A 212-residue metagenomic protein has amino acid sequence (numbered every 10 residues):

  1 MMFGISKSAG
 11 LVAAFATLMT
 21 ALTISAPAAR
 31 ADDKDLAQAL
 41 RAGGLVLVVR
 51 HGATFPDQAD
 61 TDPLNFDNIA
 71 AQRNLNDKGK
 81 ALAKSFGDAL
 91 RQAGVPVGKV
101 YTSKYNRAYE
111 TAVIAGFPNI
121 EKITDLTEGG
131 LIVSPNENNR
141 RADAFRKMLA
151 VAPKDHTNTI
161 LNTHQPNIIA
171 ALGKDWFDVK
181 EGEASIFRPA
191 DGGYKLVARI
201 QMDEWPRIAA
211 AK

Functional and structural regions predicted by a protein language model:
M1-A16: Bacterial N-terminal signal peptides that target proteins for export
L18-A28: C-terminal segment of classical bacterial N-terminal signal peptides
D32-T124, G129-V133, R141, D175-S185 (+2 more regions): Active-site-proximal alpha-helix that buttresses catalytic centers in soluble enzyme cores
G44-V46, K154-T163: Generic beta-sheet signal
V49-T54, L161-I168: Histidine-centered catalytic micro-motifs
A93-V95, A152-H156: Glycine-rich phosphate-binding loop signature in dinucleotide/nucleotide-binding domains
D143-P153: A short, acidic, amphipathic alpha-helical segment used as a generic capping/interface helix at domain edges
